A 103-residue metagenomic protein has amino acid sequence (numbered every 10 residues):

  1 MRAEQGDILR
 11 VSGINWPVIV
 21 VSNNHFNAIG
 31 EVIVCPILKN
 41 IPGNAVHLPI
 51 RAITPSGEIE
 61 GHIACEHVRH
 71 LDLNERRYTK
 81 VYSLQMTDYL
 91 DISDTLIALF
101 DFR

Functional and structural regions predicted by a protein language model:
M1-R103: Conserved functional hotspots at enzyme active or ligand-binding sites that engage polyanionic ligands
